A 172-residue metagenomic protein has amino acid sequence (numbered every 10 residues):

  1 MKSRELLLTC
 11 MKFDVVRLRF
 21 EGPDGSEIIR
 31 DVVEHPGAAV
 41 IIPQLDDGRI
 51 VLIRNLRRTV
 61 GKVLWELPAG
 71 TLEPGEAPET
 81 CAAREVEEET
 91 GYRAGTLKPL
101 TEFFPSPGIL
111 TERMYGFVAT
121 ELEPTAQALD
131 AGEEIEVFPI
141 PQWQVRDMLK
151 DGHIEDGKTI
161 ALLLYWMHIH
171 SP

Functional and structural regions predicted by a protein language model:
K2, S26, V63, P74 (+4 more regions): Nudix hydrolase/Nudix homology domain
E5-V40, D46: Acidic, metal-coordinating catalytic segment for phosphate/diphosphate chemistry, firing primarily on the Nudix
L6-M11, R58, F103-M114: Acidic pyrophosphate-coordinating catalytic loop
V16-D24, S106-A126, F138: Active-site-adjacent beta-strand/loop module that shapes the phosphate/pyrophosphate-binding cleft
F20, P43, L52, Y92 (+2 more regions): Conserved hydrophobic "DFG−1" position in protein kinase catalytic cores
A39-R84, T101: Conserved Nudix-box catalytic region and its N-terminal flanking loop in Nudix hydrolases and closely related
E76-T80, E89-T96: Beta-rich strand-turn-strand
